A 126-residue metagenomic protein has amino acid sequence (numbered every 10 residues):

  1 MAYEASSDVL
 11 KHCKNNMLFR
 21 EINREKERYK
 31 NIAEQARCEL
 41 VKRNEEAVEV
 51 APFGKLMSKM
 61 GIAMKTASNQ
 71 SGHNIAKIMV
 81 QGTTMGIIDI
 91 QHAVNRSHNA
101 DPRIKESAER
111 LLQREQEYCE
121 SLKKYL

Functional and structural regions predicted by a protein language model:
M1-L126: Amphipathic alpha-helical hairpins
